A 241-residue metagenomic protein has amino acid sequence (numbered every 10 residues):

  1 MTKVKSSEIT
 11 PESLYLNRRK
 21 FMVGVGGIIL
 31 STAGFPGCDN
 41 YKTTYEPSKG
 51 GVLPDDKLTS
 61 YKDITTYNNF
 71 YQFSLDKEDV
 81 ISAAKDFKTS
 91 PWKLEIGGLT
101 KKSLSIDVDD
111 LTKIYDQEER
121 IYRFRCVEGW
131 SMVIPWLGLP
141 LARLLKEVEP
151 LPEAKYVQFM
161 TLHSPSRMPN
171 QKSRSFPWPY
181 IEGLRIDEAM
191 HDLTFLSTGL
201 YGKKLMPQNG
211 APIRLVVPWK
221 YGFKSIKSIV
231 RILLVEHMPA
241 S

Functional and structural regions predicted by a protein language model:
M1-K3, C38-Y45: Basic/polar N-terminal segments that are highly enriched at the extreme N-terminus, encompassing both cleavable
M1-L16, G27-T32: N-terminal secretory signal peptides
K3, M22-G24, G51: Detector for intrinsically disordered, low-structure N-terminal pre-sequences
P11-E12, R18, S60, S131: Short, flexible active-site loop motifs that bind/organize anionic cofactors or intermediates
R18-R19, R214: Short, cationic motifs built from Arg/Lys/His that form the positively charged side of catalytic pockets
K20-N40: N-terminal export signals
Y41-S241: Structured, non-membrane catalytic/scaffold regions adjacent to prosthetic-group chemistry
